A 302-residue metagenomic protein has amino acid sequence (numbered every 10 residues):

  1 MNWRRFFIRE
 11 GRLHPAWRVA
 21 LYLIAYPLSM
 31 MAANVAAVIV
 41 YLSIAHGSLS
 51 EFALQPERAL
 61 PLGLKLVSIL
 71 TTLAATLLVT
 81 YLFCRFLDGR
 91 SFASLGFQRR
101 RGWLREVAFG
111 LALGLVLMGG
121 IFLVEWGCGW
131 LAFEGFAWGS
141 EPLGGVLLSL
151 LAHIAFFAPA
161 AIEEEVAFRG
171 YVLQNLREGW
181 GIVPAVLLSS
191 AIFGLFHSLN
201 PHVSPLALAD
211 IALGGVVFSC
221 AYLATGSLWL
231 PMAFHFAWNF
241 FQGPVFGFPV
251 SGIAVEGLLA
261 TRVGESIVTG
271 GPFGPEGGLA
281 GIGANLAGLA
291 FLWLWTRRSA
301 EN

Functional and structural regions predicted by a protein language model:
M1-F92, G96-R99, W103, G243-N302: N-terminal, membrane-interfacial amphipathic/helix-forming hydrophobic leader that caps and precedes the first
A16, S91, G102-L104, V146 (+3 more regions): Membrane-helix interface segments
I24, L70, V107, L111 (+12 more regions): Residue-level signature of the transmembrane alpha-helical core of multi-pass small-molecule transporters
I39-I69, F86, R90-V166, L173-E178: Juxtamembrane helix-loop-helix connectors linking adjacent transmembrane helices in multi-pass membrane enzymes
S94, G170, P184, A207 (+2 more regions): Residue-level recognition of membrane-helix boundary sites in multi-pass small-molecule transporters
E163-L188, C220-S227: Membrane-interface helix/loop boundary segments of multi-pass membrane proteins
F196-P205: Membrane-interface helix caps and helix-loop-helix hairpins in membrane proteins
A207-I267: Functionally important transmembrane alpha-helices
